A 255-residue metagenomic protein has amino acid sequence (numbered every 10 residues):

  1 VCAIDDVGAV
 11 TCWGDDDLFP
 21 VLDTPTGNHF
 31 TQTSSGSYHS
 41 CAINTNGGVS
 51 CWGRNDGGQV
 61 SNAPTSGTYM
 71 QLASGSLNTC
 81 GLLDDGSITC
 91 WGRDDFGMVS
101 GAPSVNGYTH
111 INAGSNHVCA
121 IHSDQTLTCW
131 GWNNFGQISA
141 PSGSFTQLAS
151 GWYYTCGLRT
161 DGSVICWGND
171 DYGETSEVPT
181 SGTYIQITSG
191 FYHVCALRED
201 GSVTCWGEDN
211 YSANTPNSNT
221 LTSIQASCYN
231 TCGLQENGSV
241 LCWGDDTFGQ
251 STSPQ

Functional and structural regions predicted by a protein language model:
V1-A3, C12, H39-A42, C51 (+10 more regions): Conserved core positions of repeat-based scaffolds
V1-I4, V10-W13, F19-P25, H29-F30 (+8 more regions): Intrinsically disordered, low-complexity linker/propeptide segments enriched in Ser/Thr/Gly/Pro and acidic residues
D6, S35-G36, T45, S74 (+9 more regions): Residue-level detector of Asp-centered blade-edge/turn motifs that repeat once per structural unit in beta-propeller
D15-P20, S37-H39, R54-Q59, S76-N78 (+9 more regions): Consensus positions within tandem repeat domains that build extended binding/scaffold surfaces
T24-G27, A63-T65, A102-S104, S139-S142 (+2 more regions): Surface loop/turn motifs at the tips and blade-to-blade linkers of beta-strand repeat domains
F30-Q32, Q71, Y108-H110, T146-Q147 (+2 more regions): Repeated scaffold domains used in trafficking and secretory/extracellular systems, primarily beta-propellers
E236, V240-Q255: Blade-level signature of beta-propeller repeat domains, shared across WD40, Kelch, NHL, RCC1 and BNR/Asp-box propellers
